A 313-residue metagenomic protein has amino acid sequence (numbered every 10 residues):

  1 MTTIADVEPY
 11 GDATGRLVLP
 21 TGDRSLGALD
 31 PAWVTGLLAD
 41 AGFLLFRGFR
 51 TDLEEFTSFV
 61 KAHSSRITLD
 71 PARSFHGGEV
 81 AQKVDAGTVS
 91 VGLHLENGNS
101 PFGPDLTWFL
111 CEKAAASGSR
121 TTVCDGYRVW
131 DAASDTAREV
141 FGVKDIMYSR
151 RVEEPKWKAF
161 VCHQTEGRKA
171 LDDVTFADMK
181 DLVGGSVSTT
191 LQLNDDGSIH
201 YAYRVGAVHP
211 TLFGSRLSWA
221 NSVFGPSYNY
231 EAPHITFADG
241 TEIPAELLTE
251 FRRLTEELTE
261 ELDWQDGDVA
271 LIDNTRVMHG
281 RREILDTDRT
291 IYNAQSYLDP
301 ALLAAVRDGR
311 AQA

Functional and structural regions predicted by a protein language model:
M1-S25, G87-L93, F102-I272, R276-A313: Active-site environment of non-heme Fe oxygenases that use a 2-His-1-carboxylate facial triad
R16-A41, F46: An N-terminal domain-cap segment
L19-R24, A28, H63, I67-S74: Short, motif-level signal for alpha-helix interfacial/capping segments enriched in acidic residues and aromatics/proline
F43, S65-T68, E260: Generic structural signal for secondary-structure transition and capping sites
R47-D52, K113-A116: Short, flexible beta-strand-to-coil junctions
L53-S64: Glycine-rich loop at the start of a catalytic domain that most often binds anionic cofactors/ligands
L69-V91, L95: A gly/proline- and charged-residue-enriched helix-loop-helix capping module
N99: Basic- and aromatic-enriched surface patches that contact anionic nucleotides/nucleic acids
